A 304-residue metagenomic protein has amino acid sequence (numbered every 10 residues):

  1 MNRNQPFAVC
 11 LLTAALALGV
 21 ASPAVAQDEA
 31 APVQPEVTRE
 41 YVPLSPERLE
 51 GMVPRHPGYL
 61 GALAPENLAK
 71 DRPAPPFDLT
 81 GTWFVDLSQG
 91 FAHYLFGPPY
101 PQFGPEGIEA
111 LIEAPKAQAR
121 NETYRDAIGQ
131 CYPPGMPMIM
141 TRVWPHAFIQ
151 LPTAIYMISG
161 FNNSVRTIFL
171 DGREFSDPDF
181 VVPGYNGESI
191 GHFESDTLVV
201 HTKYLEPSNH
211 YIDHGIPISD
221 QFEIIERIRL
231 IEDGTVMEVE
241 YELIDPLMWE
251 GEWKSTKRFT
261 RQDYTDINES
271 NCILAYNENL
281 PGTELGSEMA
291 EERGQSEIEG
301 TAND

Functional and structural regions predicted by a protein language model:
M1-L11: Bacterial N-terminal signal peptides that target proteins for export
N2, A14, V25-Q27: Active-site bordering "gate/hinge" segments that shape substrate access to catalytic or cofactor-binding pockets
V9-G19: Bacterial N-terminal signal peptides
V25-D304: PEST-like low-complexity, intrinsically disordered acidic/proline/serine-rich tracts that flank trafficking/processing
